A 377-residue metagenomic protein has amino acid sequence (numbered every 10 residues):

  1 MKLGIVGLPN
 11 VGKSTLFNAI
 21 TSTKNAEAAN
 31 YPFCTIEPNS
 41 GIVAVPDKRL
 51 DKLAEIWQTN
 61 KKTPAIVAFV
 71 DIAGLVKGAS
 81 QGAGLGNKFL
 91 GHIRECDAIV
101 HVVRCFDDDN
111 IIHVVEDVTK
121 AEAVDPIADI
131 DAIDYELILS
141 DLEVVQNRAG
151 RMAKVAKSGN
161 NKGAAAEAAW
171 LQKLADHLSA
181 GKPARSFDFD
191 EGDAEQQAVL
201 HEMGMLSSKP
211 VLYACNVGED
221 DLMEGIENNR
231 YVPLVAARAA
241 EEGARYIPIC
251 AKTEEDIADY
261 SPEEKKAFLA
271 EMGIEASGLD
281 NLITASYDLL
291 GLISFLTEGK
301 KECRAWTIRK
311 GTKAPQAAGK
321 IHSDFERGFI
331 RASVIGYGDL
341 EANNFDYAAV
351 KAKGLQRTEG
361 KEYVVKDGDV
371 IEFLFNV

Functional and structural regions predicted by a protein language model:
M1-A121, I127, R151-M152: Conserved G1/Walker A P-loop phosphate-binding module
K2-V6, V11, F17, Q146 (+3 more regions): C-terminal-of-GTPase-core extension/linker across diverse P-loop GTPases
F33, D47-L50, T63-F69, A83-D97 (+9 more regions): Amphipathic alpha-helical transducer elements in NTP-driven molecular machines
I36, V103-V144, G243-A258: Short, exposed interaction patches on small structured surface elements
G41, Q58, R94, R104-C105 (+6 more regions): Residue-level marker of positions within ordered structural domains that often coincide with functionally constrained
G41, V67, L90-I99, V103-F106 (+6 more regions): Long, contiguous hydrophobic alpha-helical segments, chiefly transmembrane helices and signal peptides
L75-Q81, T119-V124, D131-L137, A156-G163 (+2 more regions): Flexible beta-alpha connector loops of hexameric P-loop NTPases
